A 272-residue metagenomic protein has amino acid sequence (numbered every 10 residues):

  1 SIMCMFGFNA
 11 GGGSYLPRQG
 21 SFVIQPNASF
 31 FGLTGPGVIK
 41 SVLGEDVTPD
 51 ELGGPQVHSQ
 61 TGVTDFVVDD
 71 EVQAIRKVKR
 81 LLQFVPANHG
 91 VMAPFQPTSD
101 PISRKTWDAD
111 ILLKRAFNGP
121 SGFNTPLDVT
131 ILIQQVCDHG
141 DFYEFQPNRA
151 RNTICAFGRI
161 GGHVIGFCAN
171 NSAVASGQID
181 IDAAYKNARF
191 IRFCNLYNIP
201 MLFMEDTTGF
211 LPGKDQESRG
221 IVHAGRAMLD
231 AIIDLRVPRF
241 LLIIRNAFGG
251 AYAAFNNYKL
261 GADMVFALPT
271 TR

Functional and structural regions predicted by a protein language model:
S1-R272: Ligand-binding clefts of soluble mixed alpha/beta catalytic domains
